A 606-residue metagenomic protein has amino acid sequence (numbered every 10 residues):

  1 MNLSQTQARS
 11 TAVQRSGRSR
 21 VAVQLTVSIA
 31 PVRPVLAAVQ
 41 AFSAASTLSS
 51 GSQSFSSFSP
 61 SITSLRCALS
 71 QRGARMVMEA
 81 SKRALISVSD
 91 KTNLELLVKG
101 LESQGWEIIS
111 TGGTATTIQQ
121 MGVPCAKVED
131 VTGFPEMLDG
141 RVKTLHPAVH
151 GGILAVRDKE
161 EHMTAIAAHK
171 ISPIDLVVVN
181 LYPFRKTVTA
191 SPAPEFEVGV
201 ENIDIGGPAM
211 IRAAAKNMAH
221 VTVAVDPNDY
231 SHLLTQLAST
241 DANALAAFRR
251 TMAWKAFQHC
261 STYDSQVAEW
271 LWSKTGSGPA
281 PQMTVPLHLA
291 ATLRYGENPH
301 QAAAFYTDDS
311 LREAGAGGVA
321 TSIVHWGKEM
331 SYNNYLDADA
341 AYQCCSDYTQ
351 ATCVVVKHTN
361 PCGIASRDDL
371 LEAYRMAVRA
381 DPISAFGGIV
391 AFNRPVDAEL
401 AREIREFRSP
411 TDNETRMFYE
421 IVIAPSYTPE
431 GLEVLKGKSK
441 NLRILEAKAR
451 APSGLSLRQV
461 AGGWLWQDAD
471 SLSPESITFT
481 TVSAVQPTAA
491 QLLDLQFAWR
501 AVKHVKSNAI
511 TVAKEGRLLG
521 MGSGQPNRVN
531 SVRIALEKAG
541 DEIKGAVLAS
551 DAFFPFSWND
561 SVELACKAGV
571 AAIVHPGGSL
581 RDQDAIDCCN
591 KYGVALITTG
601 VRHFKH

Functional and structural regions predicted by a protein language model:
M1-I62: N-terminal chloroplast transit peptides
V77-S103, I109, A253, F257 (+8 more regions): Intrinsically disordered, low-complexity segments enriched in small residues
K91-V156, E160-S172, T187-S191, C362-Q467 (+1 more regions): Feature captures the catalytic cores and cofactor-binding loops of soluble hydro-lyases/lyases that act on carboxylate
R157-A215, Q486-A489: Active-site/ligand-binding-proximal alpha/beta "capping" segment
M210, N217-L233: Mobile "lid/hinge" segments at catalytic clefts and subdomain interfaces of large enzymes
P227-M283: Non-catalytic interaction/clamp surfaces of large macromolecular machines
F248, W272, S277-A509, E515-L519 (+2 more regions): Long, structured protein-protein interaction/assembly regions in large complexes
